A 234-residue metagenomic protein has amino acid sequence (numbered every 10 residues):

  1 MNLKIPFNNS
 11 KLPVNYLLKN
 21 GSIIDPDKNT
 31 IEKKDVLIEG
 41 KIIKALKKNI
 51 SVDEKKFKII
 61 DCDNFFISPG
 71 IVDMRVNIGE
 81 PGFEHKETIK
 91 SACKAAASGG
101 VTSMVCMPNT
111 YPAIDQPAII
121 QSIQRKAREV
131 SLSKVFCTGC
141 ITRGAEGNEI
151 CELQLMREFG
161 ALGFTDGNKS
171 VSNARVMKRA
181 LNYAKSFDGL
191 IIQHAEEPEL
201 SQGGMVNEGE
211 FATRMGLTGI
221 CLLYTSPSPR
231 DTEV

Functional and structural regions predicted by a protein language model:
M1-E54: N-terminal metal-binding scaffold of metallo-dependent hydrolase/deaminase domains
S51-I67: Active-site metal-binding motif and surrounding structural segment of the metallo-beta-lactamase
F65-E129: Metal-associated gating/positioning segment near the N- to mid-region
V76-E87, C137-G147, T218-G219: Active-site mouth loops of central-metabolism enzymes
S91-I114, S131-R143, R157-S172, D188-I192 (+2 more regions): Divalent metal-dependent hydrolysis catalytic cores, especially in the metallo-beta-lactamase
Q121-S133, Y183-G189: Alpha-helix-loop-beta-strand connector modules within alpha/beta enzyme cores
M177, E199-A212: Histidine/acidic-residue-rich catalytic or RNA/ligand-binding cores of hydrolases and nuclease-related proteins
Y224-V234: Single conserved hydrophobic/aromatic residue that forms the stacking wall/gate of nucleotide- or nucleobase-binding
